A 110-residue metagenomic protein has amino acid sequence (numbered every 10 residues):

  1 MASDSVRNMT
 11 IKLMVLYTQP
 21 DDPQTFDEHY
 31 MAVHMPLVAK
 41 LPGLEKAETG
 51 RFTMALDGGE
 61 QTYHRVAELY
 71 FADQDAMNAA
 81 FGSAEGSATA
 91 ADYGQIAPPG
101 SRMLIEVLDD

Functional and structural regions predicted by a protein language model:
A2-D110: Macromolecular interaction modules
